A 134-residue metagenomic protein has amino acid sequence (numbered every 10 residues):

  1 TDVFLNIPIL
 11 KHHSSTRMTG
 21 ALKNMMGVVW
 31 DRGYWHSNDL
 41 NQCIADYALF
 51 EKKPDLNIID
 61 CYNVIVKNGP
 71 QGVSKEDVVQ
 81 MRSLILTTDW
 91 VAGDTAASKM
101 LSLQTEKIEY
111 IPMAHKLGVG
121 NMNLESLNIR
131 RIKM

Functional and structural regions predicted by a protein language model:
T1-M134: Extended, low-polarity segments enriched in aliphatic/aromatic residues
